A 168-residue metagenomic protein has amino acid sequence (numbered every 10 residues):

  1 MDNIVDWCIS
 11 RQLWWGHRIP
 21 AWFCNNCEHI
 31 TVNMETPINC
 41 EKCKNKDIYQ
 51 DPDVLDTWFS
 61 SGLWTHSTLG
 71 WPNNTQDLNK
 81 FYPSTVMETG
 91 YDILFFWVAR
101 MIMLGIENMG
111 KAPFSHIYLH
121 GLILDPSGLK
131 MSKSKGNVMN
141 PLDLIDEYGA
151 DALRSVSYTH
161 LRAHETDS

Functional and structural regions predicted by a protein language model:
M1-R162: Structured secondary-structure scaffolds
A163-S168: A short, hydrophobic C-terminal helix/tail in secreted or cell-surface proteins
